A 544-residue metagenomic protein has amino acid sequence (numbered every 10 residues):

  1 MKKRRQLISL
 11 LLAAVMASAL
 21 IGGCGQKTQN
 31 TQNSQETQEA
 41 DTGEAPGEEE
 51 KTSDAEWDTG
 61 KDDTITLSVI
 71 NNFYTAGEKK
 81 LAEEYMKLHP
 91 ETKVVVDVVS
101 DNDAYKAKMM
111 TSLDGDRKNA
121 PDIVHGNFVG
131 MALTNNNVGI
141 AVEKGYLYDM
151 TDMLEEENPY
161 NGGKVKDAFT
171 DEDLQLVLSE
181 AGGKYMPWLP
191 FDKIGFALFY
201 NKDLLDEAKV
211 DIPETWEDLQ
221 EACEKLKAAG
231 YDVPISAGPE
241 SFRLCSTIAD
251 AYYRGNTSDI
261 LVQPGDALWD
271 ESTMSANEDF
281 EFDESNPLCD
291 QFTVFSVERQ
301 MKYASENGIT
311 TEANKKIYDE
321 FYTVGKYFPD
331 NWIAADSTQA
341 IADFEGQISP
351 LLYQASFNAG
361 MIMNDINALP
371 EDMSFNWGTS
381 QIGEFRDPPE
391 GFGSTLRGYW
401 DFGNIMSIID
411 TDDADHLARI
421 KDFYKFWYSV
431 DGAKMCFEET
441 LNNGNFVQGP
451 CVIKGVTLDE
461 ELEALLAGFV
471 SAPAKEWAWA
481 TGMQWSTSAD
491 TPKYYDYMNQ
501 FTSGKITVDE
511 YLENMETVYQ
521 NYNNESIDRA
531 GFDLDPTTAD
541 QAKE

Functional and structural regions predicted by a protein language model:
M1-T66, K87, I527-E544: Short, low-complexity disordered leader/linker segments with a strong preference for bacterial N-terminal type II
E44-D54, M131-G195, D211, P264-P287 (+2 more regions): Hinge/lid segment of periplasmic solute-binding proteins
G60-N72, T92-V98, I123, P187 (+1 more regions): Short, well-ordered beta-strand elements
I70, T440, P450, E463-R529: C-terminal capping/gating helix-and-loop segments adjacent to ligand/active sites or protein-protein/ligand interfaces
A76-E83, M131, V138, R254 (+1 more regions): Extracytoplasmic/periplasmic substrate-binding proteins
G77, Y424-P450: Periplasmic-binding protein-like
E84-E172, D203-E214, P350-L351, A368-D372 (+1 more regions): Extracytoplasmic "Venus flytrap"/periplasmic binding protein-like
C223-K225, V262-A334: Glycine-centered hinge/linker elements that transmit conformational signals in sensory and ligand-binding systems
